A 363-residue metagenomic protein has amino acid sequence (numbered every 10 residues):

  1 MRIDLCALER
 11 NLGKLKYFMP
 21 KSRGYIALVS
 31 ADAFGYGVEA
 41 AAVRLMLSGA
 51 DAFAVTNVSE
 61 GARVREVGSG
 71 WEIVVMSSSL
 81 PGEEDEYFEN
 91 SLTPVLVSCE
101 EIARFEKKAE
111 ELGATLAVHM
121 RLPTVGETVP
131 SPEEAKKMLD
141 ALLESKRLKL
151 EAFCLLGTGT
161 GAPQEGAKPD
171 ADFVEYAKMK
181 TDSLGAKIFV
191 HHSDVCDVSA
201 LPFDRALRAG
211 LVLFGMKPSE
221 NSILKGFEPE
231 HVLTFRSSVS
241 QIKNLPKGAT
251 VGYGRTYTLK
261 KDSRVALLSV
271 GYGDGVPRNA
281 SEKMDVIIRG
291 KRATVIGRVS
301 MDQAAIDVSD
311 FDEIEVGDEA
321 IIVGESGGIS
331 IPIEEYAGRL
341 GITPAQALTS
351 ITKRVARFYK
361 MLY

Functional and structural regions predicted by a protein language model:
M1-T93, T115, K149, R357-Y363: A charged N-terminal "starter" segment
L5, E9-K16, A42, G61-A62 (+4 more regions): Generic structural signal for well-ordered alpha-helices, preferentially at hydrophobic/aromatic core positions
L8, S30, V64, M120 (+6 more regions): Conserved, mostly hydrophobic/aromatic
A31-Y36, V43-R44, K108, T115 (+2 more regions): Active-site loop/helix belt of alpha/beta enzymes
A54, V74, V95-L96, C154 (+2 more regions): Conserved beta-strand positions in the central sheet of alpha/beta enzyme cores
V75, L150, V239, V295-I296: A structural signal for short, hydrophobic beta-strand segments that form beta-sheets in beta-rich/all-beta domains
N90-E127: A generic, well-ordered mixed alpha/beta core segment in the N-terminal half of proteins
P246-Y363: C-terminal accessory subdomain/extension
